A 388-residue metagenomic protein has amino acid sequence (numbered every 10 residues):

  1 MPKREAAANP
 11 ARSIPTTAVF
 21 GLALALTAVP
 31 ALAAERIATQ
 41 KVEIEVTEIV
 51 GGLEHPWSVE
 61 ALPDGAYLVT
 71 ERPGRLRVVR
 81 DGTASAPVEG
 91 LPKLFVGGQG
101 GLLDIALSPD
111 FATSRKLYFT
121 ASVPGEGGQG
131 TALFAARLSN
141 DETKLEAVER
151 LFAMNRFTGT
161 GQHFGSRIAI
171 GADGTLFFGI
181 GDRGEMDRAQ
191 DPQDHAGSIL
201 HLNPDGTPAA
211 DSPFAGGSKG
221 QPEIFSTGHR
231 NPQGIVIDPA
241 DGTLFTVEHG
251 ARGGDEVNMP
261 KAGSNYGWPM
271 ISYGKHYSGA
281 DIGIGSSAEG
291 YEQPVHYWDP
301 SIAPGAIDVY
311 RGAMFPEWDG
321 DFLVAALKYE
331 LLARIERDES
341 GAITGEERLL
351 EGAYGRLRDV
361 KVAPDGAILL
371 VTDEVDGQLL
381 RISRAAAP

Functional and structural regions predicted by a protein language model:
P2-V19: Bacterial N-terminal signal peptides that target proteins for export
T16-V29: Bacterial N-terminal signal peptides
A33-E45, T143-L145, T207-G217, Y273-E289 (+1 more regions): Blade/loop signatures of beta-propeller domains
A33-M186, G234-G250, P300-E339, A363-R384: Acidic, Gly/Ser/Thr-rich repeat motifs that build Ca2+-stabilized beta-propeller blades
T47-E48, S85-P92, K144-A153, A210-F214 (+2 more regions): Beta-propeller fold detector
A132-D141, Q193-P204, P260: Beta-propeller blade signature
F178-A196, G254-E256, P260: Short, conserved, GDST-rich strand-edge loop motifs in beta-rich repeat architectures
T344-P364: Conserved blade-ending motifs and adjacent loop-strand segments that build the rim/top face of beta-propeller domains
